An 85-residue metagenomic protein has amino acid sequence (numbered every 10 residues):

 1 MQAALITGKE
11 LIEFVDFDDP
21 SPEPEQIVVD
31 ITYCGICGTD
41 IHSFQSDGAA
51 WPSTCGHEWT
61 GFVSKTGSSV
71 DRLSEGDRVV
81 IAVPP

Functional and structural regions predicted by a protein language model:
M1-Q2, W59: Structural detector for hydrophobic anchor residues on beta-strands
A4-I12: Extracellular beta-rich ligand/substrate-recognition surface
V15-F17: Generic detection of short hydrophobic beta-strand segments and adjacent strand-loop junctions
P20-C34, D47-P85: Glycine-rich beta-strand-centered segment in the early N-terminal region that forms part of a ligand/cofactor-binding
C37: Short cysteine clusters
D40: Active-site phosphate-binding/coordination module
